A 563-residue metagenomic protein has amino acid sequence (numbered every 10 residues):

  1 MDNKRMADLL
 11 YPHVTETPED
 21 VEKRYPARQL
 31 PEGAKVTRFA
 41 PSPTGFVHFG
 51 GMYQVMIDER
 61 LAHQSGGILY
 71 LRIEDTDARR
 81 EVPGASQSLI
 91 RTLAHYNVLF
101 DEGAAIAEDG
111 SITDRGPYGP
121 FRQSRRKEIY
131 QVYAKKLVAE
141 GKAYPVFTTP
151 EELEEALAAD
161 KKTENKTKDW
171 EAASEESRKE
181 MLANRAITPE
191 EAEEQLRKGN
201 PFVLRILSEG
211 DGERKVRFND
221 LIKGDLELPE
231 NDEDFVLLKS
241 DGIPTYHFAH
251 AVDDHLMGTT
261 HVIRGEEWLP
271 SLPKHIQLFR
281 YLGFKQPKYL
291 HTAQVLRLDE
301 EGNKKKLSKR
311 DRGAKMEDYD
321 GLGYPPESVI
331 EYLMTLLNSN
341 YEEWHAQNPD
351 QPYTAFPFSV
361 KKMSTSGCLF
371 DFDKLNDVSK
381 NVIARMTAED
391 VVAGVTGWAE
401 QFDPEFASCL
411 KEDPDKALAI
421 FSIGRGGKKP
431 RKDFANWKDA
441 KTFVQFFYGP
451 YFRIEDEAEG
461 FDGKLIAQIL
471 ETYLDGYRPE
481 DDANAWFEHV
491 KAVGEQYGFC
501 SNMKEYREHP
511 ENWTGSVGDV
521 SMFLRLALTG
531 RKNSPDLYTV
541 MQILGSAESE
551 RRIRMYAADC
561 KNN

Functional and structural regions predicted by a protein language model:
D2-K166, P270-F284, S328: N-terminal Rossmann-like or analogous alpha/beta NTP/dinucleotide-binding catalytic cores that position adenine
A7-P18, G103-P120, N165-A173, R178 (+4 more regions): Charged, glycine/proline-rich intrinsically disordered loops and linkers
A34-R38, Y70, R312, P352-V360 (+2 more regions): Short amphipathic alpha-helical segments and their helix-coil junctions
T37-T44, Y70-D75, L256-V262, A314-K315 (+2 more regions): Glycine- and acidic
D58, L89, L137, G141 (+8 more regions): Residue-level signal for inorganic ion chemistry
Y144-P145, T149-H291, L296-N303, K315 (+3 more regions): Active-site cores that bind ATP or allylic diphosphates and position pyrophosphate for catalysis
L282-G463, T529-N563: Catalytic adenosine-cofactor/nucleotide-binding cores of aminoacyl-tRNA synthetases and other
K491-L544, E548: Helix-rich, typically C-terminal accessory recognition domains appended to large enzymatic cores
